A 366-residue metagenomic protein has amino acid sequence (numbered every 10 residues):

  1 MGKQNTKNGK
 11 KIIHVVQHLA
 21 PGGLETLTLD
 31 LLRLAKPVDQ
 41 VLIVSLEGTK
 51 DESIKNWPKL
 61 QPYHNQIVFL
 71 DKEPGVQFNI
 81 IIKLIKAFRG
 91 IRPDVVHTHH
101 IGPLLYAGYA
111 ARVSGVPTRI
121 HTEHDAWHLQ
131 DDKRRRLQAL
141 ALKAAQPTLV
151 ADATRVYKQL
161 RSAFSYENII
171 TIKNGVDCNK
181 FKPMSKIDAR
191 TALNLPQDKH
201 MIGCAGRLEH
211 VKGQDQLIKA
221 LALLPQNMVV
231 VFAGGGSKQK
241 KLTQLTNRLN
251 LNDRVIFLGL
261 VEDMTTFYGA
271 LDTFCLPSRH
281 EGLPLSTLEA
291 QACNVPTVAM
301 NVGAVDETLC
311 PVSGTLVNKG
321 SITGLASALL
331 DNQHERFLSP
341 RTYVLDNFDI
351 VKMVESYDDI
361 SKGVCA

Functional and structural regions predicted by a protein language model:
H14-N79, S237: N-terminal strand-loop element at the rim of the active site of nucleotide-sugar-dependent glycosyltransferases
G22-R33, H200, C204-L223, S237-T243: A conserved mid-protein helix/loop that constitutes part of the nucleotide-sugar donor-binding site
K55-P58, K182-L195, L338-P340: A short helix/loop element that forms part of the nucleotide-sugar donor recognition site in Leloir-type
T98-L104, E123: Short His-centered aromatic/hydrophobic patch
D188-T191, E335-I350, S356-D359: A short, well-ordered alpha-helix in the C-terminal region of glycosyltransferases
L260, R279: Aromatic "clamp/platform" in nucleotide-sugar-dependent glycosyltransferases that forms part of the donor/acceptor
P296-A299: Short hydrophobic beta-strand element within catalytic cores of glycosyltransferases and related nucleotide-activated
C310-I322, L329-H334: Conserved acidic donor-binding segment of nucleotide-sugar-dependent glycosyltransferases
